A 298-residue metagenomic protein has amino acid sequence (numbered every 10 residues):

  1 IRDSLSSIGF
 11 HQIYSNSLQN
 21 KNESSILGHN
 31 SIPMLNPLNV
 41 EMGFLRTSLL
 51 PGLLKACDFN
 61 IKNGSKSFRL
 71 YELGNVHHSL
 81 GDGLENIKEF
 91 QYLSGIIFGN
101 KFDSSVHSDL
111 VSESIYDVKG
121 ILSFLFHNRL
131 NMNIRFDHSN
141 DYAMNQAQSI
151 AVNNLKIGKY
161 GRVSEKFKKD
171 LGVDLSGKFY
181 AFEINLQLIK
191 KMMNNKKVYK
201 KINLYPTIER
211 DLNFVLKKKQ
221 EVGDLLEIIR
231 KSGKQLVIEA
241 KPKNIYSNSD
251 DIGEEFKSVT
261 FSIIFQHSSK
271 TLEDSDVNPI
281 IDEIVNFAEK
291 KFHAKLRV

Functional and structural regions predicted by a protein language model:
I1-F68, I264-Q266, D276-V298: Extended, well-folded interaction surfaces typified by the phenylalanyl-tRNA synthetase beta subunit core
D3, N60-G64, G83-I87, N140-Y142 (+2 more regions): A general structural signal for short secondary-structure junctions and capping/turn motifs
S4, I8, Q12, G43-P51 (+10 more regions): Conserved structured core elements
Q12-I13, T47-S94, E165, K178-N195 (+1 more regions): Conserved alpha/beta core surface patches that mediate binding of polyanionic ligands
I13-N16, N22-S24, M42-F44, I61-K62 (+5 more regions): Short helix/loop capping segments that flank catalytic or ligand/cofactor-binding pockets
L27-L38, M42, N86, G158-D174: Active-site loop ensemble at the mouth of alpha/beta enzyme cores that anchors a bound cofactor
N30-L35, V76-S108, L204-D211, F256-Q266: Residues forming anionic-ligand binding surfaces in small-molecule and nucleic-acid pockets of primarily soluble enzymes
S105-V298: A carboxyl-terminal module marker
